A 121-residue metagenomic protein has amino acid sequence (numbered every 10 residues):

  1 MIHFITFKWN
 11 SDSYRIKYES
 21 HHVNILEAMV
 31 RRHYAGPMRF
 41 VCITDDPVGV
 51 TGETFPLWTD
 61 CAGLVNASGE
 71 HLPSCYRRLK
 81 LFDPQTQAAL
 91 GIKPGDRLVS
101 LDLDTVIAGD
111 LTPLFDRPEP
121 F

Functional and structural regions predicted by a protein language model:
M1-A67: N-terminal anchoring/stem segment of glycosyltransferases
I2, G52, L79-K80, F121: A broad, low-specificity signal marking well-ordered, structured residues that form hydrophobic/aromatic
R31, A35, A88-G91, D116: Polar/charged alpha-helical tracts
P37, K93-G95, E119-P120: Short, high-confidence coil segments that cap the C-terminus of an alpha-helix and link into the following beta-strand
A62-V99, A108-G109, P113: A conserved donor-nucleotide-binding helix/loop in the catalytic core of Leloir-type glycosyltransferases
L101-L103: Active-site flanking residues adjacent to catalytic metal/cofactor-binding acidic residues
T105-F121: Conserved donor-nucleotide/metal-binding helix-loop-beta segment in metal-dependent transferases, i.e., the alpha-helix
